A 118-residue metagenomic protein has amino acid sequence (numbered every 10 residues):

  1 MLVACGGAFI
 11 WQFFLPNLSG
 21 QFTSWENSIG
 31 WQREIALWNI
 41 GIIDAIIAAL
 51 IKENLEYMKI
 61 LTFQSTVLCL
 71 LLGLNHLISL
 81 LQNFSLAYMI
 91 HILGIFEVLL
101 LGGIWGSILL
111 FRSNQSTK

Functional and structural regions predicted by a protein language model:
M1, S24-G41: A loop-to-helix transmembrane entry motif
C5-I29: Membrane-helix boundary elements
P16-G20, A48-I60, R112-K118: Juxtamembrane membrane-water interface segments of multi-pass membrane proteins, especially cytoplasmic-side
Q21-W31, F84-F96: Non-cytosolic membrane-interface motifs at loop->transmembrane helix junctions
W38-I42, I60-I78, E97-G103: Hydrophobic alpha-helical membrane segments
G41-E53, W105-L110: Alpha-helical transmembrane segments in multipass membrane proteins, preferentially the mid-helix core
I51-K59, G73-H91: Membrane-helix boundary connector in multi-pass membrane proteins
L99-K118: Membrane-water interface at the C-terminal end of transmembrane alpha helices
